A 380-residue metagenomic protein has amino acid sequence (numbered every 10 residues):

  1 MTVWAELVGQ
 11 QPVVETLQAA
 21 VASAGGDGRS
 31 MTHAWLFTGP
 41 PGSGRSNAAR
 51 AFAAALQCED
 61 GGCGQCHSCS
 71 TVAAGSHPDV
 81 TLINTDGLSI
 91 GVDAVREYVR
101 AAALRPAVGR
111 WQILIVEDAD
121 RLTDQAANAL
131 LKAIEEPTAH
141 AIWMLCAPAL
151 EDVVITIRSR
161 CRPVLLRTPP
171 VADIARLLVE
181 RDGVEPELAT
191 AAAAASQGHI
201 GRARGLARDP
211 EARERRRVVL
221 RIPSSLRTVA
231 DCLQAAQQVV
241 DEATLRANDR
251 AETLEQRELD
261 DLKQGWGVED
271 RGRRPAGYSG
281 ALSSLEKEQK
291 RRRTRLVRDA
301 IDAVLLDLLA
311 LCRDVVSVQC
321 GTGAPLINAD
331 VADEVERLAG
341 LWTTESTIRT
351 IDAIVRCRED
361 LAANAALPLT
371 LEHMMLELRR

Functional and structural regions predicted by a protein language model:
M1-A54, S68-T71, A139-H140, P148-V304 (+1 more regions): Charged, glycine-rich active-site and insertion segments that engage polyanionic ligands
M1-Q125, K132-E135: Clamp-loader machinery-focused feature within the broader ASCE/P-loop NTPase space
A55, E136, L311-V315: Active-site catalytic microenvironments for nucleophilic, acid-base chemistry
A101, L311, A353: Solvent-exposed, charged/polar functional surfaces in cytosolic regulatory/catalytic domains
A103, N128-L145, I155: Conserved catalytic/switch belt of AAA+ P-loop NTPases
E117-D118, L145-L150: A short beta-strand-to-loop transition that corresponds to the Sensor-1 phosphate-sensing loop of AAA+ P-loop ATPases
L308: Conserved phosphate-interacting/catalytic interface
